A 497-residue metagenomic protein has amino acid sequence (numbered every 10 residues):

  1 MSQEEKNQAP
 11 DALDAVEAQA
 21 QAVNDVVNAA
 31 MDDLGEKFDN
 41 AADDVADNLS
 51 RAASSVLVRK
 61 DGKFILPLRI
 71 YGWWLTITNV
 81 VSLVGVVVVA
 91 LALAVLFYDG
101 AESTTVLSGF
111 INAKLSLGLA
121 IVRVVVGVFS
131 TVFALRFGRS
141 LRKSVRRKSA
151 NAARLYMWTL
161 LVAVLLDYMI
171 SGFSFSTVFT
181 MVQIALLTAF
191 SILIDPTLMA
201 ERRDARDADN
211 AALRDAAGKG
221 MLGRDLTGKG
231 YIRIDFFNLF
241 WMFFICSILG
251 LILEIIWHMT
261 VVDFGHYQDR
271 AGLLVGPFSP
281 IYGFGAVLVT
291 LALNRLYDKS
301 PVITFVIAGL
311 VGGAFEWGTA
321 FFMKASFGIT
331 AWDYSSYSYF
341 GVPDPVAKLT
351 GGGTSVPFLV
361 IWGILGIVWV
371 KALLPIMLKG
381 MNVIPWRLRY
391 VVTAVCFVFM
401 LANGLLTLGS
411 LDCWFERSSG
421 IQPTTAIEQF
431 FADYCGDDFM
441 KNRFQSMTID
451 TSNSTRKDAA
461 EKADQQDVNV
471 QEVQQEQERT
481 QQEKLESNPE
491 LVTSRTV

Functional and structural regions predicted by a protein language model:
Q3-N7, A12-V497: Aromatic-rich, lipid-facing transmembrane alpha helices and their immediate juxtamembrane interface loops in integral
